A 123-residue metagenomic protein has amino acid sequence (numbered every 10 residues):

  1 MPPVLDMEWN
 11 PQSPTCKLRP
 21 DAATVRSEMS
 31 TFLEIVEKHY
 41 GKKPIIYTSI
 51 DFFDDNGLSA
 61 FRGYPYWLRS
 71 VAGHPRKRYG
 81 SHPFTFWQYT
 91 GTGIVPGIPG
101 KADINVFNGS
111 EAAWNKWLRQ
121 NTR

Functional and structural regions predicted by a protein language model:
M1-G80: Catalytic domains of cell-wall/extracellular-matrix polysaccharide-remodeling enzymes, centered on de-N-acetylation
F61-R123: Functionally critical loop-and-helix segments that line ligand-binding/catalytic clefts of soluble enzyme domains
